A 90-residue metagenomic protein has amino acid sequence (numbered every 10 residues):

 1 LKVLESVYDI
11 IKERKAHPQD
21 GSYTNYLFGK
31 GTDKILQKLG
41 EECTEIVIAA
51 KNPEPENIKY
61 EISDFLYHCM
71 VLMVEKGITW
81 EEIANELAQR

Functional and structural regions predicted by a protein language model:
L1-I62, L66-R90: Flexible "arm" and connector segments at domain edges
